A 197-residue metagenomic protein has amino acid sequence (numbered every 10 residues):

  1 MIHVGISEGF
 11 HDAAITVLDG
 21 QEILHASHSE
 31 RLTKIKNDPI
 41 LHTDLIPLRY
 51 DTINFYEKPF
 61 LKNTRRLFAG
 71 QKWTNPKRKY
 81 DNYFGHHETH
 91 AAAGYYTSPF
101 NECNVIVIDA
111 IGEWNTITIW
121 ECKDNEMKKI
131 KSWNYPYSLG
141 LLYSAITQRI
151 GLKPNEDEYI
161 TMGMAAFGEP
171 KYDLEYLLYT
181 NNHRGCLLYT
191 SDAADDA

Functional and structural regions predicted by a protein language model:
I2-L18, I106-E121: Gly/Thr-rich phosphate-binding beta-strand-loop-beta motif of the actin/hexokinase/Hsp70
F10-N37, E126-W133: Short glycine-rich, Thr/Ser-proximal phosphate-binding strand/loop in the N-terminal lobe of ATP-dependent enzymes
I15, I53, A91, I146: A residue-level signal for conserved active-site and pocket-lining positions in enzyme catalytic cores
D38-N54: Conserved phosphate-binding loops in N-terminal lobes of ATP-dependent enzymes of the actin/Hsp70/sugar-kinase
D38-T43, E126-E169: Glycine-rich phosphate-binding loop plus the immediately following alpha-helix
R49-Y83, A92-A93: Short beta-strand-loop/turn "lid" adjacent to the catalytic site in phosphate-handling enzymes
Y83-I106: Conserved phosphate-binding catalytic cores of ATP/NTP-utilizing and phosphoryl-transfer enzymes
Y189-A197: Single conserved hydrophobic/aromatic residue that forms the stacking wall/gate of nucleotide- or nucleobase-binding
